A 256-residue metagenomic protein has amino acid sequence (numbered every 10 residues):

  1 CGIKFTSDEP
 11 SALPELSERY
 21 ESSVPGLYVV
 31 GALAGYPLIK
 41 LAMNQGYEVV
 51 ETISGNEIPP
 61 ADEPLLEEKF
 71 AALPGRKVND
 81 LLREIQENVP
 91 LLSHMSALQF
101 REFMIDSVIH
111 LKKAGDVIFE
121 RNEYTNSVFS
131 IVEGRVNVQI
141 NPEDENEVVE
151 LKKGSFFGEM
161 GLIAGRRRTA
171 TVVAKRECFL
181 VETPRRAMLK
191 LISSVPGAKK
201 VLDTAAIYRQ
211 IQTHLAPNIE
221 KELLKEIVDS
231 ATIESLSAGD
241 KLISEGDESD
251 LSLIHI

Functional and structural regions predicted by a protein language model:
C1-I3, M43-N44, P196-G197: Short, glycine/charged-enriched secondary-structure capping and boundary segments
C1-P37: FAD-site-proximal beta/loop scaffold in flavoenzymes
I3, L27, A32, Y36 (+4 more regions): Gly/Ser/Thr-rich helix-start
E15-L16, G46, L191: Short secondary-structure boundary/hinge segments and terminal tails
E18-Y20, L41, S193: Short secondary-structure transition/capping segments
P37-E51: Conserved mid-domain beta->alpha element of the FAD-binding
V50-I256: Cytosolic regulatory regions built on CNB/CRP/Popeye-like sensor folds
